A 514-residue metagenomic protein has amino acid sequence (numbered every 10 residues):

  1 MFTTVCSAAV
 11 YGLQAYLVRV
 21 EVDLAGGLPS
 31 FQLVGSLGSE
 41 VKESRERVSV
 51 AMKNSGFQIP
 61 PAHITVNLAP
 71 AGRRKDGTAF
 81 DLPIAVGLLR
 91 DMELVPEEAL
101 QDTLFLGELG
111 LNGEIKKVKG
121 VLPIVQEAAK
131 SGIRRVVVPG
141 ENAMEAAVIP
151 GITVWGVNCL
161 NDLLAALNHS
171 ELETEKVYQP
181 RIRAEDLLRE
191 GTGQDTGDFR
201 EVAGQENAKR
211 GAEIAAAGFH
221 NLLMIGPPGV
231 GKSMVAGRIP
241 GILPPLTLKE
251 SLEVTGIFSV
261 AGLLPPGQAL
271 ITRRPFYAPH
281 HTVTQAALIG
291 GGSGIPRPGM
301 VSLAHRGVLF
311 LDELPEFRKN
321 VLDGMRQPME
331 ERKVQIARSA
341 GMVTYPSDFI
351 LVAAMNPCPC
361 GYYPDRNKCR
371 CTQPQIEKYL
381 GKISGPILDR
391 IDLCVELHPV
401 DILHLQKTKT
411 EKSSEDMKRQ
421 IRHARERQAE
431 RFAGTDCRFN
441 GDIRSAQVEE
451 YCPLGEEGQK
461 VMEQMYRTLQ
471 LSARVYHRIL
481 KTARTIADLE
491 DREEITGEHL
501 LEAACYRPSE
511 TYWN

Functional and structural regions predicted by a protein language model:
M1-L223, P227, S233, A337 (+2 more regions): Peripheral, non-AAA+ core regions of ATP-driven protein-machinery
V18-L24, L288, D392-E396: Short beta-strand elements
L37-R45, P60, N67-G77, P296 (+1 more regions): Basic, amphipathic alpha-helical bundle interface domains used for macromolecular binding and assembly
R47, A51, I84-G87, P123-E127 (+10 more regions): Alpha-helical scaffold elements adjacent to nucleotide-binding pockets in ATP/GTP-utilizing enzyme cores
M92-E93, S170, G262, R306 (+2 more regions): Short glycine-centered helix-capping/turn motifs at secondary-structure transition points
G197-R210, A216-N221, G256-L322, Q327 (+2 more regions): Switch/coupling sub-region of P-loop NTPases
M224-P265: Walker A/P-loop
